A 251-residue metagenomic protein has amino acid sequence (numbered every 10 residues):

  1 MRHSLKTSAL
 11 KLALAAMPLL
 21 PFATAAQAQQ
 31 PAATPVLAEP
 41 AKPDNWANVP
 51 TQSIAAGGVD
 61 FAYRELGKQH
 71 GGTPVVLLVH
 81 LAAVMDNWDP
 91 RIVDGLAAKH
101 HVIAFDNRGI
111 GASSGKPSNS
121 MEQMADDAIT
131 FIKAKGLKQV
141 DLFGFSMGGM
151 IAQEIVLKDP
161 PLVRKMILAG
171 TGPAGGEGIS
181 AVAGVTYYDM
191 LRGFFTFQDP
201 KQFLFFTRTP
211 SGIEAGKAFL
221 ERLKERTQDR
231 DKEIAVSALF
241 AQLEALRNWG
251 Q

Functional and structural regions predicted by a protein language model:
R2-L10, L20-V76, A98-H100, L137: Alpha/beta-hydrolase fold catalytic core
V59-S114: Conserved HGGG/HGGXW glycine-rich cap/lid loop of the alpha/beta-hydrolase fold
L77-L81, S146, T171: Glycine-rich His-Gly loop
L96, I155-D159: Aromatic pocket-lining residues of Rossmann-like dinucleotide-binding sites
A104-F143: Active-site loop/oxyanion-hole signature of alpha/beta-hydrolase fold enzymes
G144, G148, A152: Gly/Ala-rich beta-loop-alpha elbow adjacent to hydrolase catalytic centers
L157, R164-T196: Flexible "cap/lid" loop of the alpha/beta hydrolase fold
Q198-G250: Conserved alpha/beta-hydrolase catalytic His-Asp/Glu region
